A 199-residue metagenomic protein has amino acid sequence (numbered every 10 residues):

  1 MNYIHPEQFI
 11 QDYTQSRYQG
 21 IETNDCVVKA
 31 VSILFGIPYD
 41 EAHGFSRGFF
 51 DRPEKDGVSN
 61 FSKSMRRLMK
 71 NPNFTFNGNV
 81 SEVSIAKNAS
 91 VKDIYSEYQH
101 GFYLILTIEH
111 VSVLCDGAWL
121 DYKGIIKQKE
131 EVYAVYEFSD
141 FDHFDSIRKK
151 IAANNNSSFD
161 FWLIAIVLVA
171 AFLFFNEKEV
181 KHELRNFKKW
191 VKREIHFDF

Functional and structural regions predicted by a protein language model:
M1-V58, P72: Active-site nucleophile-adjacent alpha helix/oxyanion-hole segment immediately C-terminal to the catalytic cysteine
F49-H110, L114-I125, E130-E137: Conserved active-site-adjacent core of cysteine acyl-enzyme catalytic domains
K129, F138-K149: Extracellular glycan/ECM-engagement signal in secreted proteins
I151, V180-D198: Short helical patches
A152-W162: Juxtamembrane/start-of-transmembrane alpha-helix segments at the extracytoplasmic/lumenal side of membrane anchors
I164-A170: Short, glycine/alanine-rich hydrophobic alpha-helices that insert into or span membranes
A171-V180: Short hydrophobic alpha-helical membrane-entry/anchor segments
